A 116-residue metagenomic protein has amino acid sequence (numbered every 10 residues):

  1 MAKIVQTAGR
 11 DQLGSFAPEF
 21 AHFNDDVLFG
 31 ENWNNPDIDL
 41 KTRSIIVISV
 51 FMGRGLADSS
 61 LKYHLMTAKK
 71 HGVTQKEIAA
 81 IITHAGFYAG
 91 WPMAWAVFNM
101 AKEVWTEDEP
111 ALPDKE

Functional and structural regions predicted by a protein language model:
M1-T42, G53, K70, A94-E116: Acidic, glycine/proline-rich low-complexity segments that act as flexible tails and inter-domain linkers
T42-I45, Q75-I78, A94: Short runs of predominantly hydrophobic/aromatic residues within well-ordered alpha helices that form helix-helix
R43-F51, L61, I81-I82: Short, structured motif recognition centered on aromatic/hydrophobic residues
S44, H84, G90-P92: Substrate/cofactor-recognition hotspot
V50-A57, G86-G90: Short alpha-helix boundary/capping elements
L61-T83, N99, V104, K115: A cross-kingdom feature marking solvent-exposed beta-strand/loop segments within repeated, beta-rich binding/scaffold
